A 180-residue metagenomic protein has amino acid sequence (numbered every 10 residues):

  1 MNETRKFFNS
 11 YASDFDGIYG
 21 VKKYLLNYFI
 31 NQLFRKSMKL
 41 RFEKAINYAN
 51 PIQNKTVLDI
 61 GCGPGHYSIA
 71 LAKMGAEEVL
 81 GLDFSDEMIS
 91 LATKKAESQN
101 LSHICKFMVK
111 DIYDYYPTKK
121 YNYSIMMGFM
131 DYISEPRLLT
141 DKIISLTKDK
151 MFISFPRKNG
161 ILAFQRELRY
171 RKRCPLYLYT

Functional and structural regions predicted by a protein language model:
M1-A49: Conserved class I S-adenosyl-L-methionine
G61-G63: Class I SAM-dependent methyltransferase "Motif I" SAM/SAH-binding loop
H66-I112: Class I SAM-dependent methyltransferase SAM/SAH-binding core
D114-K119: Short conserved loop adjoining the S-adenosyl-L-methionine
Y123-S134: A short SAM/SAH-binding and catalytic strip from SAM-dependent methyltransferases
R137-D149: A short glycine-rich, Lys/Arg-flanked "PGG" loop and its adjoining helix->strand segment in the class I
K148-P156: Conserved beta-strand signature within the Rossmann-like core of class I S-adenosyl-L-methionine
K158-Y177: Short, glycine-/aromatic-enriched active-site segment of Class I SAM-dependent methyltransferases
